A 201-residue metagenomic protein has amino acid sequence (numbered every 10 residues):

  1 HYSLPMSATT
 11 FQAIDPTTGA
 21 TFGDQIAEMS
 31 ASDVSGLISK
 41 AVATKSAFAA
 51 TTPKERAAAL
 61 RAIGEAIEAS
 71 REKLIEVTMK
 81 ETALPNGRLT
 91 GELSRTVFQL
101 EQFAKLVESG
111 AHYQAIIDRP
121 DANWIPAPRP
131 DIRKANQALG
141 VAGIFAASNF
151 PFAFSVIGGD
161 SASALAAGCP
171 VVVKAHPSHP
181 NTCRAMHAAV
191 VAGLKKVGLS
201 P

Functional and structural regions predicted by a protein language model:
H1-A127: N-terminal Rossmann-like NAD(P)+-binding subdomain of aldehyde/semialdehyde dehydrogenases
H112-P201: Rossmann-like NAD(P) dinucleotide-binding subdomain of oxidoreductase/dehydrogenase enzymes
